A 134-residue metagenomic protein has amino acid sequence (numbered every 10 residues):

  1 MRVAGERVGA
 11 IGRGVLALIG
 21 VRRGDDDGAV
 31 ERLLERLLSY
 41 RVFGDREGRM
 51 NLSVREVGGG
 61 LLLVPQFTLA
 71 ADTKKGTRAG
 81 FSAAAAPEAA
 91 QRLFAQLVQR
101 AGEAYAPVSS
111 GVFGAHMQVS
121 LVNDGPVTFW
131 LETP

Functional and structural regions predicted by a protein language model:
M1-P107, D124, T128-F129, P134: Short Lys/Arg-rich amphipathic alpha-helical segments
S109-P126: Short, active-site-adjacent segments that bind or coordinate small-molecule cofactors and metal centers
